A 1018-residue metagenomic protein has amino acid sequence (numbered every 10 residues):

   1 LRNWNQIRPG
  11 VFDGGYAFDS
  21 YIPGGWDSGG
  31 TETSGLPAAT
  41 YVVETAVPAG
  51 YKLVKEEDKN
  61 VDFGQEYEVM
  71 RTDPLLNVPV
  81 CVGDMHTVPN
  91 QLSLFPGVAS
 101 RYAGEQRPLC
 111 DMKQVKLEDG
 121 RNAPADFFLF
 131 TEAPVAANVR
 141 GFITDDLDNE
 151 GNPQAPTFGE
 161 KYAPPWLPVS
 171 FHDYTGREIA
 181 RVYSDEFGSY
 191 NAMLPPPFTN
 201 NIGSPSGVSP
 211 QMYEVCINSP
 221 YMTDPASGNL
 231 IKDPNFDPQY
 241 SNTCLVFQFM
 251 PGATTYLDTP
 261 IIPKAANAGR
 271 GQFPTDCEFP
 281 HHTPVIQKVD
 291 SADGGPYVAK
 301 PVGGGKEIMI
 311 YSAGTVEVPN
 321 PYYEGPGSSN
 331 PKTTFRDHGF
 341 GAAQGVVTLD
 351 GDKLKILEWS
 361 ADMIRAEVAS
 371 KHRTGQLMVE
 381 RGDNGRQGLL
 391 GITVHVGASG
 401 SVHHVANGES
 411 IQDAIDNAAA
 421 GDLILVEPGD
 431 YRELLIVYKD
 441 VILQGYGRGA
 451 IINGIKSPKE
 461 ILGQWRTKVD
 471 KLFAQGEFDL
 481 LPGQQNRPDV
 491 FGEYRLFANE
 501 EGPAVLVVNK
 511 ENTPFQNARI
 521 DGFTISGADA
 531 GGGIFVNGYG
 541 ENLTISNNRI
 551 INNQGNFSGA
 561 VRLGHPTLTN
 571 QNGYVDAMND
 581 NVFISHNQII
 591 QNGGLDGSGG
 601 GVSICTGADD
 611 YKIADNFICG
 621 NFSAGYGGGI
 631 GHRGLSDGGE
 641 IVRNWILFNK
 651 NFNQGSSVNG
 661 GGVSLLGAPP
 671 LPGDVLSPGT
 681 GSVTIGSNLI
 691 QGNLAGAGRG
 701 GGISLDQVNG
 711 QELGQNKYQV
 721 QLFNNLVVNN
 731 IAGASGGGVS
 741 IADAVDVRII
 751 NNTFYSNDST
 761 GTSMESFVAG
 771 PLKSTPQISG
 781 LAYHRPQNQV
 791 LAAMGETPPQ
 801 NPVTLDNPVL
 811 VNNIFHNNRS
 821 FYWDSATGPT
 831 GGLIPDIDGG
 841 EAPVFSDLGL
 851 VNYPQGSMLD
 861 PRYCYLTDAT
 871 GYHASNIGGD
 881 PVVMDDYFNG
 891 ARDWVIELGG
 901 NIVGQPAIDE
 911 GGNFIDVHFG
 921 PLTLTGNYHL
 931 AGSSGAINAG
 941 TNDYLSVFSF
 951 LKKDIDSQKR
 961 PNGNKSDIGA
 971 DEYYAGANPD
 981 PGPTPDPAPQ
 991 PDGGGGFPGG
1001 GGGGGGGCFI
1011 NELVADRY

Functional and structural regions predicted by a protein language model:
L1-T31, T157-S204, I356-L357: Short, acidic Ser/Thr/Gly-rich low-complexity loop/linker segments typical of extracellular and cell-surface proteins
G269-A343, L357, N384-D413: Beta-strand/beta-sandwich contexts
K353-L357, V441-D529, Q554: Right-handed parallel beta-helix/beta-spiral solenoid domain characteristic of secreted/periplasmic
V379-D383, A891-F997, G1006-N1011: Surface beta-loop-beta hairpin patches that serve as ligand-binding interfaces in beta-rich domains
G400-R432, S934, D956, P961: Acidic Gly/Asp/Thr-rich repetitive segments characteristic of extracellular carbohydrate-active and adhesion proteins
R432-I436, R448, G454-S457, G502-P503 (+13 more regions): Short glycine/acidic-rich loop motifs that flank beta-strands on beta-rich extracellular proteins
Q516-G527, E541-Q554, L568-G593, A608-F622 (+9 more regions): Right-handed parallel beta-helix
S687, K717-S933: Predominantly extracellular beta-rich ligand-binding scaffolds that present long acidic/polar faces for carbohydrate
